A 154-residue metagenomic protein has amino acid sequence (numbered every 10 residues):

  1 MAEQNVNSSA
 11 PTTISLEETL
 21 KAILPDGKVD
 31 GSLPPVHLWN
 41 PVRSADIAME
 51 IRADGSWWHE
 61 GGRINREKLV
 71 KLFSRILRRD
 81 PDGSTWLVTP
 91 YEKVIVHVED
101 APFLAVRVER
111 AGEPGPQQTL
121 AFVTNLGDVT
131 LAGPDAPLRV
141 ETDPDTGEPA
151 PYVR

Functional and structural regions predicted by a protein language model:
A2-R52: Short, surface-exposed beta-strand/turn modules with glycine/proline-rich turns and flanking aromatic residues
W39, I51, V70-K71, P137: Alpha-carbonic anhydrase
V42-R43, M49, R79-D80, E113-G115 (+1 more regions): Short solvent-exposed loop/turn micro-motifs enriched in small/polar/acidic residues
R66-S84, T146: Short, surface-exposed, low-complexity cationic segments
W86-R154: Conserved, well-structured core segments that form or line functional sites
